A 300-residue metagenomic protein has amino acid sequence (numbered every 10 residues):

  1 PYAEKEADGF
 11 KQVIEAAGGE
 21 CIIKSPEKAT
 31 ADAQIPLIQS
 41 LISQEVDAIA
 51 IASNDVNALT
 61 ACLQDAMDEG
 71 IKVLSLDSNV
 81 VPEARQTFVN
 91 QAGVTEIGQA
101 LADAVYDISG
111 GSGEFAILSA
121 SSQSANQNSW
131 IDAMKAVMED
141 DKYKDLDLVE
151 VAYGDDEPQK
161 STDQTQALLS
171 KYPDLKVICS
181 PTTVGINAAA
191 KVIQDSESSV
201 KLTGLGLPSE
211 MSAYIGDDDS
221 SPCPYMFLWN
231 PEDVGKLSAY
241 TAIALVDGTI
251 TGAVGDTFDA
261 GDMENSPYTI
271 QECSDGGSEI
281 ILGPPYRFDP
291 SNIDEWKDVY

Functional and structural regions predicted by a protein language model:
P1-A17, I22-I38, Q44-V46, A52-V56 (+2 more regions): Extracytoplasmic "Venus flytrap"
Y2-A17, I97-L101, A125-D145, K160 (+3 more regions): Short, solvent-exposed amphipathic alpha-helices that sit in or adjacent to ligand/effector-binding or catalytic
E15-E27, E114-I117, M138-P158: Short beta-strand elements in bilobed, periplasmic/extracellular small-molecule ligand-binding domains
Q34, V89-F115, S129, K160-T162 (+2 more regions): Hydrophobic alpha-helical segments within soluble ligand-binding/sensing domains
I38-S43, A48-D68, M134, G154-Y214: Hydrophobic alpha-helical
N57, A61-E96, D107, E114 (+1 more regions): Flexible loop/hinge segments that line or gate small-molecule binding clefts
S122-N126, V137-E139, V149, T241-Y300: Hinge/cleft segment of the Venus flytrap/periplasmic-binding protein
K176-V177, A190-T269: Exported/periplasmic ABC-transporter solute-binding proteins
